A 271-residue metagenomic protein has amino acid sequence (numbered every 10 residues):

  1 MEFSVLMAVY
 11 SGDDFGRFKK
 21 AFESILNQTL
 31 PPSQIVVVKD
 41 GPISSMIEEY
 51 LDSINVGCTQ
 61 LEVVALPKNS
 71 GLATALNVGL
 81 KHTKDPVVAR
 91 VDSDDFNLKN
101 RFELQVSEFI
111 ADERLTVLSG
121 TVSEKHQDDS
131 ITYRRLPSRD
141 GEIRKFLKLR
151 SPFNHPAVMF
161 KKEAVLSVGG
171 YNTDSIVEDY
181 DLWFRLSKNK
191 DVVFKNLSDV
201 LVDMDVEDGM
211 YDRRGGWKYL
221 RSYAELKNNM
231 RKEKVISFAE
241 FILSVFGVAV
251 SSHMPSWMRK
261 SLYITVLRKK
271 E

Functional and structural regions predicted by a protein language model:
G12-N27: Short, well-formed alpha-helical segments that are part of the catalytic scaffolds of diverse glycosyltransferases
L66-T83, L104: Glycine-rich, basic loop-to-helix element that forms the pyrophosphate-binding segment of sugar-nucleotide handling
V88: Short aromatic/hydrophobic "clamp" motif used to bind/position activated sugar donors
N100-T132: Conserved donor NDP-sugar-binding/catalytic core segment of glycosyltransferases
T121, F194-L201: Catalytic beta-strand/loop signature of glycosyltransferases that borders the donor
T121, Y133-S151: Short, flexible, basic/aromatic active-site loop/helix in glycosyltransferases
I176-L182: Acidic donor-binding loop at a coil-to-helix junction in glycosyltransferase catalytic cores that engages
M204, D212-S237: Catalytic core of nucleotide-sugar-dependent glycosyltransferases
